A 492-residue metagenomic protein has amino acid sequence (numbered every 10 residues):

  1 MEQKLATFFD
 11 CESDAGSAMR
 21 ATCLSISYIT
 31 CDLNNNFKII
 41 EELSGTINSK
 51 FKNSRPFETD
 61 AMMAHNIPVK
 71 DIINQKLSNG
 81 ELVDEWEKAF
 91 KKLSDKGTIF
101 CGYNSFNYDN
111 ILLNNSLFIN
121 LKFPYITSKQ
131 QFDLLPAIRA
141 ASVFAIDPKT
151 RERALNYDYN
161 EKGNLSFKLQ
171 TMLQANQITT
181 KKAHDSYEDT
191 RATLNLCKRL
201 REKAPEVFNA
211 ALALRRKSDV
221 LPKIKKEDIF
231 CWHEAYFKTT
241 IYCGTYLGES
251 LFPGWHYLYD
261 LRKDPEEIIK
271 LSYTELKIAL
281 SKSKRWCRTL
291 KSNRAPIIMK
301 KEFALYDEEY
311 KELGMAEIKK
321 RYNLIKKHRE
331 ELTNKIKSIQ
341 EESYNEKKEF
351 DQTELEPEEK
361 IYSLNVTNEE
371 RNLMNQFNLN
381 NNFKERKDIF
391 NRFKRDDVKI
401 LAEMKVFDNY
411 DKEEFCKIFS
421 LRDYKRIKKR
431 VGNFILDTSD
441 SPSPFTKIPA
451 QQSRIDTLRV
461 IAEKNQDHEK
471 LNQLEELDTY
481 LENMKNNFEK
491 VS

Functional and structural regions predicted by a protein language model:
M1-F118, S166, N176, L271-Y410 (+5 more regions): Conserved non-catalytic scaffold segment of RNase H-like nuclease domains
S13-A15, F106-N107, P136, A192 (+1 more regions): Short, glycine/acidic-enriched loop or turn micro-motifs at the edges of active sites
I67-P68, F123-P124, T179: Short coil/loop linkers at secondary-structure junctions
W86-K91, N114-L117, L135, Q170 (+1 more regions): Short, well-ordered alpha-helical packing segments
I99-F106, T150-S218: Acidic, Mg2+-coordinating catalytic module of metal-dependent nucleases/exonucleases that use a two-metal-ion mechanism
L117-S128: A short alpha->loop->secondary-structure connector
Q130-D158: Short alpha-helix plus adjacent loop in nuclease-associated cores
A213-K291: Acidic catalytic cores of enzymes that act on phosphate-bearing nucleotides/polynucleotides
